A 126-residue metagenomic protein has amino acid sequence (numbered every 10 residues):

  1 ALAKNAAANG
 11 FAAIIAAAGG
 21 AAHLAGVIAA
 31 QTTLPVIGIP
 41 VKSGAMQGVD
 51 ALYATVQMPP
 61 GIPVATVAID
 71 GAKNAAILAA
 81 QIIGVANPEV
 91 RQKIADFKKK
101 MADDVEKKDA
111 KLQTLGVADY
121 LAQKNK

Functional and structural regions predicted by a protein language model:
L2-P40: Glycine-rich phosphate-binding loop
A18-V27, M46-V49, A72-A76: Short glycine/serine/threonine-rich phosphate/pyrophosphate-binding segments that cradle anionic phosphate groups
V27-I28, V36-V41, I62-V67, V105: Hydrophobic aliphatic residue packing
Q31-V56, P60: Glycine/small-residue-rich loop that forms an oxyanion/phosphate-binding "nest" at active or ligand-binding sites
V49-K126: C-terminal binding/interaction regions
